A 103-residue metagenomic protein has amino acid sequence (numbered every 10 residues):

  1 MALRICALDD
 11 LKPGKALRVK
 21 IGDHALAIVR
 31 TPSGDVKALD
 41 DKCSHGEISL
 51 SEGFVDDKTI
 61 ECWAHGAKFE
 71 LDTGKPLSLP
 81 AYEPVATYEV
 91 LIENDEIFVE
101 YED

Functional and structural regions predicted by a protein language model:
M1-L8: Short amphipathic
A16-D103: Rieske [2Fe-2S] iron-sulfur-binding domain
